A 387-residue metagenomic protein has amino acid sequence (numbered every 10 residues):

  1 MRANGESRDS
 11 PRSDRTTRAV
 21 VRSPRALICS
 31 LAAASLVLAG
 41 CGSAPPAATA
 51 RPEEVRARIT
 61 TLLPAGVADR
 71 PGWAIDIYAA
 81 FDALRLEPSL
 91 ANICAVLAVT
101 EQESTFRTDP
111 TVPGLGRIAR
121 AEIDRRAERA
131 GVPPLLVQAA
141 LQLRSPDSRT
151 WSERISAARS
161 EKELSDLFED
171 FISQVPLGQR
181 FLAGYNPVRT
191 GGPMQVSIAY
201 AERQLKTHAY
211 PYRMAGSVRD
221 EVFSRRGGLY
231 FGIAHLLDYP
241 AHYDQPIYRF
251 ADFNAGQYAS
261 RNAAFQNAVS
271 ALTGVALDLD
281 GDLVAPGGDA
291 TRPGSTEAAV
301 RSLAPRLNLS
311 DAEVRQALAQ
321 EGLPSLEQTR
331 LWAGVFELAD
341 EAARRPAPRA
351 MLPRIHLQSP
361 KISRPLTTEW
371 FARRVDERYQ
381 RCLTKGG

Functional and structural regions predicted by a protein language model:
M1-V21, L36, G40-G387: Cell-wall glycan-active module
R25-S30: Sec-dependent signal peptide recognition, specifically the positively charged N-region followed immediately by
